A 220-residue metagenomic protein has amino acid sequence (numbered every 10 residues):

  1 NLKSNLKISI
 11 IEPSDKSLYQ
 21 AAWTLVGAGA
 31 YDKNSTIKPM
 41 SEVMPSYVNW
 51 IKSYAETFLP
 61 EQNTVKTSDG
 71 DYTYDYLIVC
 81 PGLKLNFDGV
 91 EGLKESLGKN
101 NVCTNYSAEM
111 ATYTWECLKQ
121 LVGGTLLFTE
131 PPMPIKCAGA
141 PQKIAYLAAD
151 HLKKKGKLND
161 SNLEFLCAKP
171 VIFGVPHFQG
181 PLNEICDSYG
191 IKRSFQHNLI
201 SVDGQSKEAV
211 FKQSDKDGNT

Functional and structural regions predicted by a protein language model:
N1-N49, P132-P176: Beta1-alpha1 glycine-rich phosphate/pyrophosphate-binding loop at the start of Rossmann-like nucleotide-binding domains
L2-S4, K66-D71, D217-G218: Short amphipathic alpha-helices and their capping/turn segments at secondary-structure boundaries
L25-G29, S96, P181-L182: Short, hinge-like loop/turn segments at secondary-structure boundaries
T36, M110-T114, F178: Amphipathic coiled-coil/heptad-repeat helices and related helical stalk/stem segments that mediate oligomerization
P39, Y113, L147, P181-I185: Amphipathic alpha-helical segments that form well-ordered structural scaffolds and often line/cohere around active
M40-P45, L93-L97, E184-D187: Short, conserved catalytic or adaptor-binding loops enriched in Gly and charged residues
V48-T57, Q62-V65, D150-T220: A Rossmann-like FAD-binding core segment of flavoenzymes
N49-K143, D150-G156: FAD-binding core/adjacent interface of flavoenzyme oxidoreductases
